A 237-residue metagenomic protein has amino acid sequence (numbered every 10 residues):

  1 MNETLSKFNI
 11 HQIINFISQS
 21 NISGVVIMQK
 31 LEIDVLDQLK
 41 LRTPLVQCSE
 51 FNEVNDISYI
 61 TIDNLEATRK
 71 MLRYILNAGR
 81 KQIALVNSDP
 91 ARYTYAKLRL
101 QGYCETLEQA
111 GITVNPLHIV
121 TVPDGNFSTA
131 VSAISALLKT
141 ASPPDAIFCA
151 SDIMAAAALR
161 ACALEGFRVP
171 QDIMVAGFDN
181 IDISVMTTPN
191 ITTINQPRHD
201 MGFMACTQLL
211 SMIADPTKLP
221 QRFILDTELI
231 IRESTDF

Functional and structural regions predicted by a protein language model:
M1-I33: Central regulatory/effector-binding core of bacterial HTH transcription factors
H11-S18, S23-G24, K40-Q47, F51-F237: Bacterial carbohydrate/catabolite-sensing allosteric modules
L31-R42: Active-site-adjacent beta->alpha loops and helix N-cap segments on the catalytic face of soluble alpha/beta enzymes
